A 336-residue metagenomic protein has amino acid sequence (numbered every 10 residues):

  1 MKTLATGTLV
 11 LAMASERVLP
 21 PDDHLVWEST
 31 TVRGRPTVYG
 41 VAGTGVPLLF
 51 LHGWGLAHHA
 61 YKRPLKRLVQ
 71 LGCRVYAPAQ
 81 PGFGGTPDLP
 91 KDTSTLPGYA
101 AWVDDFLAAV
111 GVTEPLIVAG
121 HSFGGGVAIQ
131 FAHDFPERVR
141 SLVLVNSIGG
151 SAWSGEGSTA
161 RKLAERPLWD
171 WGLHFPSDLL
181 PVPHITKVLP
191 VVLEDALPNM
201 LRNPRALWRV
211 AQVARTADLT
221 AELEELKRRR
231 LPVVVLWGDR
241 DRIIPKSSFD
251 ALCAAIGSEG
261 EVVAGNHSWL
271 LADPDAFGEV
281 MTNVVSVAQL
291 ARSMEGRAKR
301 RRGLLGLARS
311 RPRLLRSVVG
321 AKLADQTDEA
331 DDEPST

Functional and structural regions predicted by a protein language model:
M1-L48, Q70-C73, V112-T113, T220 (+2 more regions): Alpha/beta-hydrolase fold catalytic core
V32-R33, Q70, Y76-A119: Active-site loop/oxyanion-hole signature of alpha/beta-hydrolase fold enzymes
V38-G85: Conserved HGGG/HGGXW glycine-rich cap/lid loop of the alpha/beta-hydrolase fold
I129, H133-D134, R140-W171: Flexible "cap/lid" loop of the alpha/beta hydrolase fold
W153-G155, D170-R229: Conserved alpha/beta-hydrolase catalytic His-Asp/Glu region
R229, V235-W237: Short beta-strand/loop motif that positions the catalytic acidic residue of the alpha/beta-hydrolase fold
D239-I244, S268: Acidic catalytic loop of the alpha/beta-hydrolase fold
G265-E279: Catalytic histidine-centered segment of alpha/beta-hydrolase-like enzymes
